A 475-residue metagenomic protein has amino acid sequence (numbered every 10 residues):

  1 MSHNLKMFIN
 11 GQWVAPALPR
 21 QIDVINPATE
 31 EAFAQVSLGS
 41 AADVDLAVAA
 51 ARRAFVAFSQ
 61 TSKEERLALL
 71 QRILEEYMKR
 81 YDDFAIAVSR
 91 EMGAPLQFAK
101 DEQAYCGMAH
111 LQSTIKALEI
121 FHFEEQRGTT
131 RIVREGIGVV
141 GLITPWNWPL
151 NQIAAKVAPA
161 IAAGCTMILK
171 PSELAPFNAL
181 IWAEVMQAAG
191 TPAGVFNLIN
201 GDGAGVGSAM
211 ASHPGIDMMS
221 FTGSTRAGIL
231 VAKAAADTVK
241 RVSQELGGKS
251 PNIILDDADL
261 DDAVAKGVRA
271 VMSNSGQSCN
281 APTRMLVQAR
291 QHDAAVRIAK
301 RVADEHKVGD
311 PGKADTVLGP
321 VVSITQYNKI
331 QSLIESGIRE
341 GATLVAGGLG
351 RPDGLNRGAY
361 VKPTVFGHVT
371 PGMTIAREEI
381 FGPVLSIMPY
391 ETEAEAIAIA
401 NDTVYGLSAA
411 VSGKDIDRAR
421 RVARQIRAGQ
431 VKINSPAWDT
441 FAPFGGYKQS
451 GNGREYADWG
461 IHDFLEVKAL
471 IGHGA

Functional and structural regions predicted by a protein language model:
M1-A28, T114: Hydrophobic face of amphipathic alpha-helices that form TPR/SEL1-like repeat modules and related alpha-solenoid
A15, Q21-I22, L38-A42, A258: A short acidic/small-residue loop/turn micro-motif
P27-Q35, I216, I253, K307 (+4 more regions): Conserved C-terminal structural/oligomerization subdomain of aldehyde/semialdehyde dehydrogenase
E30, R66, V88, L111 (+9 more regions): Residue-level signal for inorganic ion chemistry
F33-G39, A54-Q60, G107, L142 (+6 more regions): Short, well-ordered beta-strand elements within core beta-sheets of diverse protein domains
A49, Q71-D82, A94-I120: Long amphipathic alpha-helix in the N-terminal Rossmann-like dinucleotide-binding domain of NAD(P)-dependent
M78, F123-D262, Y390: Rossmann-like NAD(P) dinucleotide-binding subdomain of oxidoreductase/dehydrogenase enzymes
M218, R226-T370, I433: ALDH superfamily catalytic-core signature
